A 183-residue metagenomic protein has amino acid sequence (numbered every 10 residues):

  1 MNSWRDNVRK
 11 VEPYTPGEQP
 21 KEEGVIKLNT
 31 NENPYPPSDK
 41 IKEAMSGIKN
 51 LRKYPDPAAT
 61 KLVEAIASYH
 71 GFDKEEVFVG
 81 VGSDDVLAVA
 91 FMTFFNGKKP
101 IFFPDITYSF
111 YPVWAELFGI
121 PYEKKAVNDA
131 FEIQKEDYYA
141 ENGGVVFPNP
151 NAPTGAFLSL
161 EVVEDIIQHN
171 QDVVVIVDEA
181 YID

Functional and structural regions predicted by a protein language model:
M1-K53, E141: N-terminal "arm"/small-domain region of PLP-dependent enzymes with the aminotransferase-like
N31-P34, S83-D84, Y108, N149-P153 (+1 more regions): Short glycine-rich anion-binding loops that position phosphate/pyrophosphate groups of nucleotides and phosphorylated
A59-P100: Phosphate-binding glycine-rich loop
T93-W114: Conserved PLP-anchoring active-site segment centered on the Schiff-base-forming lysine
D105, K124-N128: Short beta->alpha connector loops at strand-helix junctions that form conserved, small/polar/Pro-enriched
L117-Y122: A short helix-loop-beta submotif of the ANL/AMP-binding
N128-D183: Active-site phosphate-binding strand-loop segment of PLP-dependent enzymes
